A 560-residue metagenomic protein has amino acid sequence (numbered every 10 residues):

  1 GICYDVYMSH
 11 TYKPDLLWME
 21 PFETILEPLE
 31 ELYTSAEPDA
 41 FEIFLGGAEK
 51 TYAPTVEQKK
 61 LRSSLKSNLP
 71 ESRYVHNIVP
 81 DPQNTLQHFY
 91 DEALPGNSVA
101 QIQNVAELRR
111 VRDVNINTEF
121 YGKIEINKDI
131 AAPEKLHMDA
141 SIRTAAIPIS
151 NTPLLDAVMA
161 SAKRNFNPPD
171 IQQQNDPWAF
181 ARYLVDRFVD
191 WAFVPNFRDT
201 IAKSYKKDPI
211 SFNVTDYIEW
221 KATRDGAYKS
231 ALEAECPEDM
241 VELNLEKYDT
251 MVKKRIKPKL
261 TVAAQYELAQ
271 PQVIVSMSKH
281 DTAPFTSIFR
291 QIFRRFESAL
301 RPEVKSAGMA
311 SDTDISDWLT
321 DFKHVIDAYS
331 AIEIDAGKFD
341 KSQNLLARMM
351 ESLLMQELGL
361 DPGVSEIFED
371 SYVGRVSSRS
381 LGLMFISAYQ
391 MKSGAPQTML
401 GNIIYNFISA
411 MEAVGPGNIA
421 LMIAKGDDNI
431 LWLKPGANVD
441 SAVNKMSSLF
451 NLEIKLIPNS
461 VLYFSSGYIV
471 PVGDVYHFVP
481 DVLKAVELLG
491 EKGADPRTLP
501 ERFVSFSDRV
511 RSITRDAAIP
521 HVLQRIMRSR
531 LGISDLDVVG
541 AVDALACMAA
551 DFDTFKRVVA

Functional and structural regions predicted by a protein language model:
G1-A560: Viral RNA-dependent RNA polymerase
